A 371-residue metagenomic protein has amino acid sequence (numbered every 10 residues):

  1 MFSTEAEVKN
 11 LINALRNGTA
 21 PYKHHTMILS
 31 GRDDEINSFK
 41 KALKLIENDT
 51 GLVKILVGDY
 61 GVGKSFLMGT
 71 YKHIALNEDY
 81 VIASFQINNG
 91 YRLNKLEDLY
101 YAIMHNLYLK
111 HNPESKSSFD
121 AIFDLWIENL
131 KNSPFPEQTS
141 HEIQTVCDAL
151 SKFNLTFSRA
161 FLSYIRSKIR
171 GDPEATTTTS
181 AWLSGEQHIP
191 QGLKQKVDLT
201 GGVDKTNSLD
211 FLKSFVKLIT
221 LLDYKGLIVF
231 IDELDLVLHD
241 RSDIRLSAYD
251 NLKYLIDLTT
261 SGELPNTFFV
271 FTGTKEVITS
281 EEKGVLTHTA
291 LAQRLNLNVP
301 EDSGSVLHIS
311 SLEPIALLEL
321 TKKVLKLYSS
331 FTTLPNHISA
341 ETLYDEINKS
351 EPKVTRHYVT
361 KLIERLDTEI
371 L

Functional and structural regions predicted by a protein language model:
M1-L52, E364-L371: A short, basic N-terminal segment
F2-V8, W182-L343: The catalytic "switch" region of P-loop NTPases
N17-K23, G90, Q195, E233: A short small-residue
T26-D33, N94, G202, T206 (+3 more regions): Charge-dense, low-complexity intrinsically disordered segments
S38, L67-I74, D98-N106, A248-N251 (+2 more regions): Alpha-helical scaffold elements adjacent to nucleotide-binding pockets in ATP/GTP-utilizing enzyme cores
V53-G58, V62, F66-L222, T332-I338 (+1 more regions): P-loop NTPase nucleotide-binding core
